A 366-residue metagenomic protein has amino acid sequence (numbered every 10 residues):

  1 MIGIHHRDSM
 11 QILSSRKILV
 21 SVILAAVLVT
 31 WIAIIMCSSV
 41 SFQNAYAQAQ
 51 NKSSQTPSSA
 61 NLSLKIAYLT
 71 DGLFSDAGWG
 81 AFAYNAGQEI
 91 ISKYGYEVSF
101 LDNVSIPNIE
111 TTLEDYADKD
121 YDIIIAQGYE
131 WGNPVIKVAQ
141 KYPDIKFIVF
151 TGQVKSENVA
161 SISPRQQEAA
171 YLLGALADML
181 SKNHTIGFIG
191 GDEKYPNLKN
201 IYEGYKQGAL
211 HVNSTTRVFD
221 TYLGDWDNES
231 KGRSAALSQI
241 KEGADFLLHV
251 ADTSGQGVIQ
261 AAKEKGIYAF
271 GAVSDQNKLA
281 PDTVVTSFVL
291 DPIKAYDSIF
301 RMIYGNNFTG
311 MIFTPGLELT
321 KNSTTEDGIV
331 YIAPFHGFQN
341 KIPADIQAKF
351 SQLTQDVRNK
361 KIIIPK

Functional and structural regions predicted by a protein language model:
M1-L64: Short, low-complexity disordered leader/linker segments with a strong preference for bacterial N-terminal type II
A47-K366: A residue-level marker of the well-folded mature domains of exported/periplasmic proteins
